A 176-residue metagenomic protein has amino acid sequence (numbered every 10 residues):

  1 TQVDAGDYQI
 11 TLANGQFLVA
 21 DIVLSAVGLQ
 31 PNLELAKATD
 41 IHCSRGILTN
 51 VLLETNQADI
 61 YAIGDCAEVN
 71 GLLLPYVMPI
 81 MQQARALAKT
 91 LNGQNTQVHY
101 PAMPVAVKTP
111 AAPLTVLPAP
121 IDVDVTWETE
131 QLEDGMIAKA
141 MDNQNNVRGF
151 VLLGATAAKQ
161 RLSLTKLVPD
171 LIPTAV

Functional and structural regions predicted by a protein language model:
T1-G6: A conserved short coil-to-beta-strand element within the FAD-binding core of flavoproteins
D7-T11, Q16-K89: FAD-site-proximal beta/loop scaffold in flavoenzymes
A20-D21, D124, Q160-L162: Short acidic, gly/pro-rich beta-turn/loop elements at beta-sheet edges and active-site/ligand-binding grooves
A26-V27, L153, L167: Residue-level recognition of phosphate/Mg2+-coordinating polar/acidic sites in nucleotide-handling active sites
C66-A158: Mid-to-C-terminal Rossmann-like scaffold of FAD/NAD(P)H-dependent oxidoreductases
T156-P173: A short, polar/charged loop-to-alpha-helix boundary motif
V176: Extracellular ligand-binding/catalytic regions of CAZymes and related secreted enzymes and adhesion modules
